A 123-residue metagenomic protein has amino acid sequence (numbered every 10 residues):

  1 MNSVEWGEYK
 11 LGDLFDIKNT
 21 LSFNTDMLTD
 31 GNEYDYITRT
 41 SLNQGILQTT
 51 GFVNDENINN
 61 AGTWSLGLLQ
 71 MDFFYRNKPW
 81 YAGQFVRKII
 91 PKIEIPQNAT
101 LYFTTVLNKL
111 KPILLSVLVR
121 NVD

Functional and structural regions predicted by a protein language model:
M1, S22-D26, K92, P112-V117: Short, recurring structural edge motifs at helix starts
M1-Q44: Non-catalytic DNA-recognition/assembly elements of restriction-modification systems
E5, A99, R120-D123: Amphipathic alpha-helical segments
Y9, Y34-Y36, Y75, Y81 (+2 more regions): Sequence-level detector for tyrosine residue identity
N19-S22, Q44-I46, F73-F74, K109-L115: Short loop/beta submotifs within extracellular cysteine-rich repeat domains
I46-T105: A short beta-sheet element
R87-I90, T104-D123: Specificity-determining recognition surfaces
